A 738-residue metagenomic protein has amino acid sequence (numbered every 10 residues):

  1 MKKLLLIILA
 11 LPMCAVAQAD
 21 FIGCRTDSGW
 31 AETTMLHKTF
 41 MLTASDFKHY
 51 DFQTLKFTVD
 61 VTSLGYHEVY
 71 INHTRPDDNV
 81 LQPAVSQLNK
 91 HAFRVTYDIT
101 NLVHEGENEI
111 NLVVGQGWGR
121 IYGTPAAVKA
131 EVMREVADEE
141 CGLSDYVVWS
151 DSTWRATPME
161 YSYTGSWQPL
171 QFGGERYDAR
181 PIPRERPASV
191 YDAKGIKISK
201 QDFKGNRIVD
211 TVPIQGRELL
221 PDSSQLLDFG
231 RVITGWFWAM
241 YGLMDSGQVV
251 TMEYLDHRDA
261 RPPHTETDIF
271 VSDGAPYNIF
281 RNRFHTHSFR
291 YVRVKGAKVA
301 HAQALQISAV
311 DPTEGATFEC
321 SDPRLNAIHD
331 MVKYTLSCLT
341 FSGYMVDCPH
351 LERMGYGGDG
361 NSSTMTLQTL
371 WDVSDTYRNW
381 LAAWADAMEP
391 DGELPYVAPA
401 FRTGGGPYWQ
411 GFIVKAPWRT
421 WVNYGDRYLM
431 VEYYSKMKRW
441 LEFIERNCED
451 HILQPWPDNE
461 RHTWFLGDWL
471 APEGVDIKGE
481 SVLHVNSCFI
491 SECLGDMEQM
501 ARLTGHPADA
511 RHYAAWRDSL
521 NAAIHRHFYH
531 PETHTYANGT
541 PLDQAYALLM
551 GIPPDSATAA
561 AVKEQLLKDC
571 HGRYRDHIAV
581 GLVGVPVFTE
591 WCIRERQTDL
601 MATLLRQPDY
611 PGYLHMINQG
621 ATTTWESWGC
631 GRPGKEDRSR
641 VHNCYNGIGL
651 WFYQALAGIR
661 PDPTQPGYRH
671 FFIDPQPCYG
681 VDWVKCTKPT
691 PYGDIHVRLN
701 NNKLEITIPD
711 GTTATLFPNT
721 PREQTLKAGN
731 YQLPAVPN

Functional and structural regions predicted by a protein language model:
L4-M13: Sec-dependent N-terminal signal peptides
Q18-D347, D375-R378, P395-P399, Y428 (+1 more regions): Extracellular/oxidizing-compartment recognition motifs
F57, G235-D245, V249-Y254, N282 (+7 more regions): Alpha-helical support elements that line or immediately flank enzyme active sites and cofactor-binding pockets
R155-R176, S189-D192, Q201-F203, D259-A260 (+2 more regions): Non-catalytic C-terminal accessory modules of carbohydrate-active enzymes
L226-F229, N282, Y344-G357, A398-Q410 (+5 more regions): Solvent-exposed loop and edge beta-strand segments that line ligand/cofactor-binding and catalytic clefts
H301-M331, L336-C338, Y344-L394, V422-N486 (+5 more regions): Active-site acid/base region of carbohydrate-active enzymes
T535-C630, E636-D637: Extracellular polysaccharide-recognition and catalytic grooves
